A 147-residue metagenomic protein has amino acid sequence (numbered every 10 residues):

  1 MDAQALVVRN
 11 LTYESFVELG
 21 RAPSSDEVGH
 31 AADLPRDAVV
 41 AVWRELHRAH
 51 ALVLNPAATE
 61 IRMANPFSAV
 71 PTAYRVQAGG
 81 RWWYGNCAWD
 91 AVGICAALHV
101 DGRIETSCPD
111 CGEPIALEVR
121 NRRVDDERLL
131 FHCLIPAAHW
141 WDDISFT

Functional and structural regions predicted by a protein language model:
M1-A5, L54-G79, N121, C133: Short, cationic-aromatic polyanion-contact patches
A3-R21: Short helix->loop/beta-hairpin flanking segments within DNA-binding domains
V8, V28, P35-P56: Basic amphipathic alpha-helical segments that dock to polyanions
V17, H47, H99: Hydrophobic/aromatic-lined pockets within catalytic cores
E18-A31: Short acidic, hydrophobic short linear motifs in intrinsically disordered regions
R21, L34, V100: Short glycine/serine/threonine/alanine-rich loop segments
G79-T147: Mid-protein regulatory/catalytic core that forms ligand/cofactor-binding pockets and protein-protein interaction
